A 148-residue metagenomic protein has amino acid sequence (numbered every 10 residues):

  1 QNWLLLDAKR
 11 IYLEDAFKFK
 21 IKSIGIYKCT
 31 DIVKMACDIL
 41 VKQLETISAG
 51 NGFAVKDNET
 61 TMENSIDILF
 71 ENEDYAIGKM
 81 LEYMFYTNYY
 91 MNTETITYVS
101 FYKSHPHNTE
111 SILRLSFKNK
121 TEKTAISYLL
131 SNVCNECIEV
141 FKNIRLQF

Functional and structural regions predicted by a protein language model:
Q1-F148: Protein-protein interaction/assembly regions in multi-subunit complexes
